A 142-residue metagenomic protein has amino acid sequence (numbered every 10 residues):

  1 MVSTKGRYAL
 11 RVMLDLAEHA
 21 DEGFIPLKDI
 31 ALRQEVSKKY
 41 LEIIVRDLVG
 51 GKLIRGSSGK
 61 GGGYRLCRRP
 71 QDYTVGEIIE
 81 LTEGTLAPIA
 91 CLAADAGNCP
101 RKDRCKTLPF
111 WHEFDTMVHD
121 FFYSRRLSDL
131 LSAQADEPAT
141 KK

Functional and structural regions predicted by a protein language model:
V2-T4, L10-S37: N-terminal helix-turn-helix DNA-binding core of bacterial DNA-binding proteins
L32, V49-G50: Alpha-helical residues within the helix-turn-helix
G50-L53, L81: Residue cluster at the C-terminal edge of the helix-turn-helix DNA-binding motif
L53-C67: Beta-hairpin "wing" of winged helix-turn-helix
G63-E80: Charged, amphipathic alpha-helical coiled-coil/dimerization segments
V75, A93-K142: C-terminal regulatory/oligomerization modules of transcriptional regulators
